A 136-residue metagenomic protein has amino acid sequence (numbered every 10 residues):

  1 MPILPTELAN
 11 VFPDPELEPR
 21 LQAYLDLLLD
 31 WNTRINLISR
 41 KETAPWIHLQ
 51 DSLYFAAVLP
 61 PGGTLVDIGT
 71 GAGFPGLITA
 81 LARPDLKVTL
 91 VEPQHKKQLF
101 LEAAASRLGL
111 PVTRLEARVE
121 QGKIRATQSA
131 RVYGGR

Functional and structural regions predicted by a protein language model:
M1-V66, K96-P111: Class I SAM-dependent transferase core
L53-R136: Conserved SAM/SAH cofactor-binding pocket of Class I
